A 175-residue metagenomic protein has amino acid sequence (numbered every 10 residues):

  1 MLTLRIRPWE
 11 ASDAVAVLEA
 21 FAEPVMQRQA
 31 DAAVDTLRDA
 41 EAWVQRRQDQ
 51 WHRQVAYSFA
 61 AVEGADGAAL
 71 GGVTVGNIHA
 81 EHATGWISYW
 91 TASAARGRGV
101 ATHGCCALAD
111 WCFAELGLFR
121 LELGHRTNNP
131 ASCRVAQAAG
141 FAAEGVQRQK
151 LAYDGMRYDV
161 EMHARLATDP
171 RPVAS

Functional and structural regions predicted by a protein language model:
M1-P24, S58, V62-S175: Acyl-donor (CoA/ACP) binding surface of acyl/acetyltransferases
V25-R46, Y57-F59: Conserved GNAT-fold acetyl-CoA-binding loop/helix
R46, Q50, W111: Solvent-exposed, charged/polar functional surfaces in cytosolic regulatory/catalytic domains
D49-Q54, F141: Short loop/turn motifs at secondary-structure junctions and domain boundaries
